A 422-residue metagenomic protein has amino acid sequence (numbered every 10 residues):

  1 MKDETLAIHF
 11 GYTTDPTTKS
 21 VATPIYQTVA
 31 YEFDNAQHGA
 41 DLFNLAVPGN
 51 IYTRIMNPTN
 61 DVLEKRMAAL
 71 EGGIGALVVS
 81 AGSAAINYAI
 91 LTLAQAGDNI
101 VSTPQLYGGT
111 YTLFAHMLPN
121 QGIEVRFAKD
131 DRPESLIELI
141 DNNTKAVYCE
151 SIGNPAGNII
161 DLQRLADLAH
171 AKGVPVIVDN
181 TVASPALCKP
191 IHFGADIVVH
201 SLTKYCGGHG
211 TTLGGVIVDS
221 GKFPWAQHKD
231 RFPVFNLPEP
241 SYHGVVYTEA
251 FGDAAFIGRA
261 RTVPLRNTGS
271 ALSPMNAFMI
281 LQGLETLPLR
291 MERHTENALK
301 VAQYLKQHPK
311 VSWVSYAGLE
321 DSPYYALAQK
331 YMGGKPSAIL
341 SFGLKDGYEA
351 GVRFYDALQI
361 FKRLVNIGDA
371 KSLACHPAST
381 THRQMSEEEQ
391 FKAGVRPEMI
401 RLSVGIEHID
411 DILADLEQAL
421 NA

Functional and structural regions predicted by a protein language model:
M1-N50: N-terminal glycine-rich, Lys/His-bearing helix-loop that initiates the first secondary-structure elements of many
A7-P16, A76-Q307: Conserved PLP-enzyme active-site core in the AAT-like
A30, N35-A84, G109-M117: Conserved N-terminal alpha-helix of the aminotransferase class I/II PLP-enzyme fold
E32-A36, P224-W225, L287, G347-G351 (+2 more regions): Short, acidic Gly/Pro/Ser/Thr-rich loop/turn segments
A115-H116, E124-V125, N142, R290 (+3 more regions): PLP-dependent enzyme catalytic core of the Aspartate aminotransferase-like
V147, G215-I217, V314, L340 (+1 more regions): Well-ordered beta-strand positions enriched in small/hydrophobic/aromatic, beta-favoring residues
T268-A271, N276-A277, Q282, T286 (+3 more regions): Conserved small-domain helix->loop->beta segment predominantly found in fold-type I
